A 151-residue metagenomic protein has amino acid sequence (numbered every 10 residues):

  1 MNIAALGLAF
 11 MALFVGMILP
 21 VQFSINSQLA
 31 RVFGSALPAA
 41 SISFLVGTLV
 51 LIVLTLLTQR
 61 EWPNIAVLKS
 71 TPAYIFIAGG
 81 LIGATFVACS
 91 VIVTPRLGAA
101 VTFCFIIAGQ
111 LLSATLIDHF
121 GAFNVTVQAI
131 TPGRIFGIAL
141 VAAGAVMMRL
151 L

Functional and structural regions predicted by a protein language model:
M1-F14, V21, Q28-R31, T48-I75 (+3 more regions): Membrane-interface interhelical linkers
M17, V21, L49, L81 (+5 more regions): Hydrophobic/aromatic residues within the transmembrane alpha-helices of Major Facilitator Superfamily
S24-L45: Juxtamembrane helix-loop-helix junctions in multi-pass membrane proteins
V32-S35, C89-F105: Structural motif at transmembrane-helix junctions in multi-pass transporters
I42, F105-I106, G133-F136: Hydrophobic core positions of alpha-helical segments in small-molecule transporters and transporter systems
K69-L97: Specific transmembrane alpha-helical segments of multi-pass solute transporters/efflux pumps, especially DMT/EamA
L112-A122: Transmembrane alpha-helical segments of integral membrane proteins
T131-R149: Hydrophobic transmembrane alpha-helices of multi-pass small-molecule transport proteins
